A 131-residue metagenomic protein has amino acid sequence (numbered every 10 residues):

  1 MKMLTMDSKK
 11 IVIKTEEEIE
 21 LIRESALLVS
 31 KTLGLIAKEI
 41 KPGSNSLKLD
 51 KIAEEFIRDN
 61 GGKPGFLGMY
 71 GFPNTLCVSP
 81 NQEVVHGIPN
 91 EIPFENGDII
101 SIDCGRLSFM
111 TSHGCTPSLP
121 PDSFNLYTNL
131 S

Functional and structural regions predicted by a protein language model:
M1-S131: Active-site neighborhoods and metal-handling regions in enzymes and metal-associated proteins
